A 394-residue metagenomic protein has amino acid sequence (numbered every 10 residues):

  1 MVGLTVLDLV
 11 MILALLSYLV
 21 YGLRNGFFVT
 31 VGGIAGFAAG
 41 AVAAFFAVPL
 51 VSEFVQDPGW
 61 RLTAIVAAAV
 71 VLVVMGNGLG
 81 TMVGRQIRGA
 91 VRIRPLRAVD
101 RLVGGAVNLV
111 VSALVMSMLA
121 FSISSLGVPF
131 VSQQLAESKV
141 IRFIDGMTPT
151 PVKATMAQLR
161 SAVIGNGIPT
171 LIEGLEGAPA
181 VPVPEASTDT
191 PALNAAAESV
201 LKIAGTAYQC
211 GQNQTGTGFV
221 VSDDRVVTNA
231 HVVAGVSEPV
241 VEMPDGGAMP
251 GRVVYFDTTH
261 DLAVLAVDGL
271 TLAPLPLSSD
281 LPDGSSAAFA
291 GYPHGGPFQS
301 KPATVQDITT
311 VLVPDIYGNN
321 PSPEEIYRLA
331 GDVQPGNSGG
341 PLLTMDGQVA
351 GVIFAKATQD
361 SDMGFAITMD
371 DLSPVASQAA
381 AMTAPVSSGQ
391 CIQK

Functional and structural regions predicted by a protein language model:
M1-E185: Alpha-helical transmembrane segments and their juxtamembrane interface "caps" in small multi-pass membrane proteins
L15, Q212-T215, G235, Q334-S338: Short, small/polar residue-rich loop motifs at catalytic or cofactor-binding pockets
V29, V227, A350-G351: Generic structural signal for well-ordered beta-strand positions
Q56, R88, V107, S124 (+3 more regions): Sec-exported extracytoplasmic/periplasmic mature domains
A136-T217, E238, S377, A381-K394: N-terminal activation segment of mature serine protease catalytic domains
E198-A204, A263-P274, Q299-G389: Active-site region of chymotrypsin-like
A207-T215, S222-Q299, T383-S387: Conserved active-site neighborhood of the chymotrypsin/trypsin-like protease fold
